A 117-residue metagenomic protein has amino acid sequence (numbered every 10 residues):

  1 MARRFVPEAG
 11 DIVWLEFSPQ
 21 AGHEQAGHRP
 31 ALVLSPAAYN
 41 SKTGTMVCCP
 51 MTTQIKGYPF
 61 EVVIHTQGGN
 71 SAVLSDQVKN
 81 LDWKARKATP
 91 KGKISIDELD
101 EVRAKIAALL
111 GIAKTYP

Functional and structural regions predicted by a protein language model:
M1-P117: Conserved functional hotspots at enzyme active or ligand-binding sites that engage polyanionic ligands
